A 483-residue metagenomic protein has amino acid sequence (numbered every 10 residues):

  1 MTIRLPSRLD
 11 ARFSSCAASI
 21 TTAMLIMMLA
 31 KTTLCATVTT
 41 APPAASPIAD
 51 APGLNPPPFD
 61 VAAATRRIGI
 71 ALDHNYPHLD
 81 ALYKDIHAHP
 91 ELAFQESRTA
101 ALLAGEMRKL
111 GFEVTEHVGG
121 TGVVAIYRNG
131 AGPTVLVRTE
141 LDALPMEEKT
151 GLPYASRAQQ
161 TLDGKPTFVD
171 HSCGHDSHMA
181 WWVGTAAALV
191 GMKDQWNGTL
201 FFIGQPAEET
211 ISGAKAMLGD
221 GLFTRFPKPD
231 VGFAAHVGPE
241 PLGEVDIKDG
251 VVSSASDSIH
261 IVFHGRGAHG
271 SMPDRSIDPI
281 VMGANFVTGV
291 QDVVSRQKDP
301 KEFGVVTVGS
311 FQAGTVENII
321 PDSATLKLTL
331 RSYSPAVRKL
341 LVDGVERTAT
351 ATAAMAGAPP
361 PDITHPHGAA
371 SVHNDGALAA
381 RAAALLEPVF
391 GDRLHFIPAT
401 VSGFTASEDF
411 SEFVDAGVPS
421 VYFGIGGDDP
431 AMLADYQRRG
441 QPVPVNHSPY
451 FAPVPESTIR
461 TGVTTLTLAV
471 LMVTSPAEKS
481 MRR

Functional and structural regions predicted by a protein language model:
I3-T21: Bacterial N-terminal signal peptides that target proteins for export
A30-T32: N-terminal signal peptide c-region/cleavage motif recognized by signal peptidases
V38-A45, A49, P56, V281-R483: Metal-dependent amide/peptide-bond hydrolase catalytic core, centered on the "pita-bread" metallohydrolase fold
P42, S46-H171, S177-G184, A188-G198: Acidic/His- and Gly-rich active-site-bordering loop/insert found across diverse amide/peptide-bond hydrolases
I86, M107, A125, V137 (+9 more regions): Divalent metal-coordination and catalytic microenvironments
E148-Q159, G250-S254, A382, L433-P444: Short, flexible, mixed-charge acidic loops at enzyme active sites
Q159-D170, D176-S177, M192-F311, T315-P321: Histidine/acidic-residue-rich, glycine-tolerant segments that coordinate divalent metal ions
